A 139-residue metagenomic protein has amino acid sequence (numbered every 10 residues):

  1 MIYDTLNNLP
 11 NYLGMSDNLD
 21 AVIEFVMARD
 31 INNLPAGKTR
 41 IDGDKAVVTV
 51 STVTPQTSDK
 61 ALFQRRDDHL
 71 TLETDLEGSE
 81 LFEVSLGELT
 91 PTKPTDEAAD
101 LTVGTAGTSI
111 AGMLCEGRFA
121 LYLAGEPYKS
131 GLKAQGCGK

Functional and structural regions predicted by a protein language model:
M1-K45: Surface/interface-facing alpha-helical segments and adjacent flexible terminal/loop regions used for partner/assembly
A36-T57, D67-L76, E83-V84: A short glycine-rich, His/Asp/Glu-containing loop-to-beta-strand
S51-D67, T95-T108: Short acidic (Asp/Glu) patches
T57-S58, T90-K93, S130: A short local loop/turn or secondary-structure capping micro-motif enriched for an aromatic residue
D67-E80, L86-E88, T95-G104: Short, conserved beta-strand element in jelly-roll/cupin
L72, I110-G112: Short, surface-exposed secondary-structure edge patches
G104-T105, G112-K133: Conserved metal-binding segment of the jelly-roll/cupin
K133-K139: Short, compositionally biased
